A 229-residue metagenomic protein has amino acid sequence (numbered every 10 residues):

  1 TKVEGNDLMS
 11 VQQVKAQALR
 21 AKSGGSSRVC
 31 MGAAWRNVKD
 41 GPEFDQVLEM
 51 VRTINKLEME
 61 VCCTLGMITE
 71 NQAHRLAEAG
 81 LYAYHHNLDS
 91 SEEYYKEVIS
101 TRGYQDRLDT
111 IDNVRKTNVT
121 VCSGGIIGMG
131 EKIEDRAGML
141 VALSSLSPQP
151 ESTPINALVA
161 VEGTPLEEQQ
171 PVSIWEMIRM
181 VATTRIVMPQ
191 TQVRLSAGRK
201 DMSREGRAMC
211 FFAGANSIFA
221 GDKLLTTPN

Functional and structural regions predicted by a protein language model:
K2-S145: Conserved Radical SAM active-site core
A16, K56, V141-N229: Auxiliary Fe-S-binding modules of radical SAM enzymes
